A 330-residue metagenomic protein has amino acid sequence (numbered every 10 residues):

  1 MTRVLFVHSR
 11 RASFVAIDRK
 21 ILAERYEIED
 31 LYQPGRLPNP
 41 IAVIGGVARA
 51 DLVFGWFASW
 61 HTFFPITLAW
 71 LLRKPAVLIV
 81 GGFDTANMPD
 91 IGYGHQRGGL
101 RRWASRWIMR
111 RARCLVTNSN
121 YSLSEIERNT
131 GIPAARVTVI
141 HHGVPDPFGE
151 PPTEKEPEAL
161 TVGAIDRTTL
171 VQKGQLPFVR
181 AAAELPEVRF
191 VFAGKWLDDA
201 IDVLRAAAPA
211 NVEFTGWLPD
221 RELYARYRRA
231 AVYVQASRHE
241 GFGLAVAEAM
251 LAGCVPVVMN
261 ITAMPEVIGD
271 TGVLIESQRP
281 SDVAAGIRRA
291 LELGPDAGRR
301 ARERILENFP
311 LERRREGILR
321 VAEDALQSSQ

Functional and structural regions predicted by a protein language model:
Q96-L115: Membrane-proximal helix-turn-helix segments that form the acceptor-binding/catalytic region of lipid-linked
R110-G149, E158-A164: Donor nucleotide-sugar binding/catalytic pocket of nucleotide-sugar-dependent glycosyltransferases
E150-L185, V191: Conserved donor-binding/catalytic core segment of Leloir-type glycosyltransferases
I201-Y224: Nucleotide-activated donor-binding/catalytic signature segment of Leloir-type glycosyltransferases, i.e., the conserved
R238: Aromatic "clamp/platform" in nucleotide-sugar-dependent glycosyltransferases that forms part of the donor/acceptor
V255-V258: Short hydrophobic beta-strand element within catalytic cores of glycosyltransferases and related nucleotide-activated
V273-P280, R289-G294: Conserved acidic donor-binding segment of nucleotide-sugar-dependent glycosyltransferases
P295-R320: A short, well-ordered alpha-helix in the C-terminal region of glycosyltransferases
